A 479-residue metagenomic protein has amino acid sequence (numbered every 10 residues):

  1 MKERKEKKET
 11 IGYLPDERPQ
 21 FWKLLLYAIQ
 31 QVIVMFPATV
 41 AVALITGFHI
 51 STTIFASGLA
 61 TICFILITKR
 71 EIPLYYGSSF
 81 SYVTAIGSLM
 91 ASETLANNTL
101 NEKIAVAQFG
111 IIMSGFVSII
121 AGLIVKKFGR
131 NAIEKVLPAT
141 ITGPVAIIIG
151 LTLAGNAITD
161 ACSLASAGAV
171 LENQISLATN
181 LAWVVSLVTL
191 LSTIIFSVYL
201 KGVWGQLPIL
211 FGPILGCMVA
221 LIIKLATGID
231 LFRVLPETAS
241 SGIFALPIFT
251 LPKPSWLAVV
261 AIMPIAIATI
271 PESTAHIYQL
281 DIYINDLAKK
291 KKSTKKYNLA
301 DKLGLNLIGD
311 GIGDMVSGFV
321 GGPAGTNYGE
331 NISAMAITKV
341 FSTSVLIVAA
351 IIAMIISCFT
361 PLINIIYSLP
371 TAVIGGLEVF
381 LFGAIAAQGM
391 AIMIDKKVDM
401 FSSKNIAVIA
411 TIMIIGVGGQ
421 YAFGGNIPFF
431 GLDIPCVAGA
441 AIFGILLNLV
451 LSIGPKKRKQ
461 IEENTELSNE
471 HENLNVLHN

Functional and structural regions predicted by a protein language model:
M1-L26, A167-Q174, L231-I248, I282-L305 (+1 more regions): Intrinsically disordered, low-complexity non-transmembrane regions of multi-pass membrane transporters
K2-W22, I45-F48, V83-N101, V348-L477: Transmembrane alpha-helical segments and their short flanking loops that form helix-hairpins/helix-helix interfaces
Y13-P15, P19-W22, L44-I65, A268-T343: Membrane-embedded helical hairpins/re-entrant loop segments and their flanking transmembrane helices within multi-pass
W22-S186, C358-P361, S368, A372 (+5 more regions): Early transmembrane hairpin of solute transport permeases
Q31, T39-V40, S57-I65, G87-L89 (+10 more regions): Hydrophobic core segments of alpha-helical transmembrane domains in multi-pass membrane transport and ion-translocation
P37-T39, Y75-Y82, G322-N331, S344-V345: Transmembrane helix boundary and interhelical junction motifs in multipass membrane proteins
I45-I50, L177-L181, V185, S192-Q279 (+2 more regions): Flexible hinge motifs at transmembrane-helix junctions and intramembrane kinks/re-entrant loops in multi-pass membrane
L66-Y76, A132, S197-P208, T338-T343 (+1 more regions): Membrane-helix interface "capping/anchor" motifs
